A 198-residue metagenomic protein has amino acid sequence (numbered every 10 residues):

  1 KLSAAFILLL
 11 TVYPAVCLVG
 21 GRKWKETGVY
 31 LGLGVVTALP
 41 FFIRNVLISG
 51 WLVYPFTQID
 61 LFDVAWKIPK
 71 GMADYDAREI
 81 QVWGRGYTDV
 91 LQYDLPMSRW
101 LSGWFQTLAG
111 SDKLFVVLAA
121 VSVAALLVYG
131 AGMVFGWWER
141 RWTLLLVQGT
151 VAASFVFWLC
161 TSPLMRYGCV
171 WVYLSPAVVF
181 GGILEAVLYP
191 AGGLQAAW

Functional and structural regions predicted by a protein language model:
L2, F6-I7, S154, S162-A186: Hydrophobic/aromatic-rich transmembrane helices and adjacent perimembrane loops
F6, K25-L33, W142-A153, G168 (+1 more regions): Alpha-helical transmembrane segments of integral membrane proteins
I7-V35, V178, L184-A186: Perimembrane helix-loop-helix junctions
V16, L95-R140: Hydrophobic, aromatic-rich transmembrane alpha-helices and their immediate juxtamembrane boundary segments
C17-K25, V134-W142, L188-Q195: Membrane-interface helix-boundary motifs at transmembrane edges
T27-L108: Membrane-lumen/periplasm interface segments of specific transmembrane helices in polyprenyl phosphate-linked
V35, A119-G130, V134-L159, S175: Transmembrane alpha-helix segments characteristic of polytopic inner-membrane glycan-assembly/cell-envelope
V46-S49, L114, W138-T143, W158-V172 (+2 more regions): Membrane-interface catalytic loops of GT-C/OST-like multi-pass glycosylation enzymes that act
